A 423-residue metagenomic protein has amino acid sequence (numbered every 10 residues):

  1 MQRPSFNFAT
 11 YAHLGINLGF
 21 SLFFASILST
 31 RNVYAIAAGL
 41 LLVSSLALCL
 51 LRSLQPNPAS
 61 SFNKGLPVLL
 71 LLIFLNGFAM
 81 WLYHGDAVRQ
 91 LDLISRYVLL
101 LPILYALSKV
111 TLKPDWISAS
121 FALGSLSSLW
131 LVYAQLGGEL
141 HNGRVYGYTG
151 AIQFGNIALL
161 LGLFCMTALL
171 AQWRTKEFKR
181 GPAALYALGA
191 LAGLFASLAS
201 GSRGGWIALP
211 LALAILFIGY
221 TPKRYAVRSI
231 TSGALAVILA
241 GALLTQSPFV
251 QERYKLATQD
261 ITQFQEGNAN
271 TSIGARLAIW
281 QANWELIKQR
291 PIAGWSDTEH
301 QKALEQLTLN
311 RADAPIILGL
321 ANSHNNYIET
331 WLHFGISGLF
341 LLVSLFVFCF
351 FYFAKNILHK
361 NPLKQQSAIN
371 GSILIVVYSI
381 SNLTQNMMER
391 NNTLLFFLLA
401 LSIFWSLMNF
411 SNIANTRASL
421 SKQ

Functional and structural regions predicted by a protein language model:
M1-F78, L82, L99, A106-D115 (+4 more regions): Transmembrane signal-anchor hairpin modules in multi-pass inner-membrane enzymes, especially those that act on
F23-F24, L112-L140, T149-P222, A236-I238 (+3 more regions): Alpha-helical transmembrane segments of multi-pass inner-membrane proteins
A35-L41, R203-I215, G338-V343: Transmembrane-embedded, aromatic-rich helix segments that form part of the hydrophobic channel/pocket engaging
L42, L345, G371-Q423: Transmembrane alpha-helices of multi-pass inner-membrane enzymes
G85-R89, N142-A151, L198-A208, A321-N325 (+1 more regions): Membrane-interface catalytic loops of GT-C/OST-like multi-pass glycosylation enzymes that act
A199, Y220-E266, Q281-Q289: A membrane-periplasm/extracellular boundary helix in multi-pass inner-membrane enzymes that assemble envelope glycans
G267-Q281, Q289, A293-F334: Long extracytoplasmic/lumenal interhelical loops at the membrane interface of multi-pass membrane proteins
H333-V376: Hydrophobic transmembrane alpha-helices and their immediate junctions
